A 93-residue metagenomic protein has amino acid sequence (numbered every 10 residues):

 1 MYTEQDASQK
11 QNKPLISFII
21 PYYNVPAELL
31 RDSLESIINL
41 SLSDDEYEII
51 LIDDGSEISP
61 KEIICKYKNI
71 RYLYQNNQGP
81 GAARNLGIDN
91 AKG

Functional and structural regions predicted by a protein language model:
M1-N12: Non-catalytic membrane-proximal stalk/linker segments that position and tether the catalytic domains
Y2-E4, V25-L40: Short, well-formed alpha-helical segments that are part of the catalytic scaffolds of diverse glycosyltransferases
K13, D44, A91-G93: Active-site acidic short loop of glycosyltransferases
P14-I19, S33-S36, E48: Cell-envelope/extracellular polymer assembly enzymes that use nucleotide-activated donors
V25-P26, S56, P80: Donor nucleotide-sugar binding loop of glycosyltransferases
S36, D53-K61: A conserved acidic beta->alpha catalytic loop
Q75-A91: Glycine-rich, basic loop-to-helix element that forms the pyrophosphate-binding segment of sugar-nucleotide handling
